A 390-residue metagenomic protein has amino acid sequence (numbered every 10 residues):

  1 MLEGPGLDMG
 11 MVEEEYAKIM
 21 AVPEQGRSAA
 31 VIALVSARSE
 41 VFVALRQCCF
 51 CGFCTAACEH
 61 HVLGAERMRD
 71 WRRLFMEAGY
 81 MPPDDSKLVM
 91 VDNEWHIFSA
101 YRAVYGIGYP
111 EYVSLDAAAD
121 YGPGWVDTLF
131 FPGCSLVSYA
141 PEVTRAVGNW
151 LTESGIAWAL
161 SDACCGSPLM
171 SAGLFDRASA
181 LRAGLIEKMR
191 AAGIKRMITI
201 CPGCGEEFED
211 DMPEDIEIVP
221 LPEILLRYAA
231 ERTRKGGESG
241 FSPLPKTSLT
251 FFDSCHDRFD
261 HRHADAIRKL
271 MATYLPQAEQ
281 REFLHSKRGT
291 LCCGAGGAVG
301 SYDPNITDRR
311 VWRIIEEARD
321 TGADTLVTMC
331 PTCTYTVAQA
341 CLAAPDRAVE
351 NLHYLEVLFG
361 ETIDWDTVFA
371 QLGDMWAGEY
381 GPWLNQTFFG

Functional and structural regions predicted by a protein language model:
M1-E3: N-terminal cofactor/phosphate-binding cores enriched in small/glycine residues, especially glycine-rich loops such as
G6-D215, Y228, D374-G390: Iron-sulfur-cluster electron-transfer modules
P23-V31, A230-S242, L275-E279, D346: Intrinsically disordered, low-complexity coil segments
H61, S135-P220, R258-L270, R281-G390: Cofactor-cradling patches in redox/metallo enzymes
D127-F131, V137, T144, G236-E279: Basic- and aromatic-lined ligand-binding clefts that recognize polyanionic substrates
I218-T250, M375: A conserved helix-loop-strand patch within extracytoplasmic ligand-binding domains of the periplasmic binding
L225, D253-C255, L358: Glycine-rich beta-alpha junction loops
L225-G236, P276-K287, I306-R309: A general structural motif
